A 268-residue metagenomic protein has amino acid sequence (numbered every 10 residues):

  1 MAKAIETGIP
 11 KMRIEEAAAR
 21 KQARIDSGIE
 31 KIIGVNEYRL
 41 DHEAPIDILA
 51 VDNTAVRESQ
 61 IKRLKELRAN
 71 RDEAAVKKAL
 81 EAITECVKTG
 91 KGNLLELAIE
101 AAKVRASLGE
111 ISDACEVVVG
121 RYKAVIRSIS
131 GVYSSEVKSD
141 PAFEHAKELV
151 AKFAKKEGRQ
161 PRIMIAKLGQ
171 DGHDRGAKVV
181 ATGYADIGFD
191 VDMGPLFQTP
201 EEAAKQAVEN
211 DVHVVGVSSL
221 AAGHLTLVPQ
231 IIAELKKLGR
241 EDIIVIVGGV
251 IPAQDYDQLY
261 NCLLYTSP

Functional and structural regions predicted by a protein language model:
M1-F143, V208: Flexible, glycine-rich loop/tail regions that form catalytic "lids" or insertion modules at the edges of active sites
L168, L196-T199, H213, G223-T226 (+2 more regions): Conserved structured catalytic cores and adjacent interaction surfaces of nucleotide-binding/hydrolyzing enzymes
K178-D192: Short helix-loop-beta junction
P195-Q198, V247-A253: Glycine-rich beta-to-alpha transition loops that act as phosphate-gripper elements at the mouths of alpha/beta enzyme
A203, G249-Q258: Short, glycine/polar-rich helix-capping loops at beta-to-alpha or helix-loop-helix junctions that flank or form
G216-L220, I246-I251: Glycine-rich beta-strand-to-loop/alpha-helix junction loops that act as flexible
G239-I246: Short beta-strand/loop segments at the ligand-binding rim of alpha/beta enzyme cores
Y265-P268: Conserved small/polar residues in nucleotide/adenosyl-binding loops
